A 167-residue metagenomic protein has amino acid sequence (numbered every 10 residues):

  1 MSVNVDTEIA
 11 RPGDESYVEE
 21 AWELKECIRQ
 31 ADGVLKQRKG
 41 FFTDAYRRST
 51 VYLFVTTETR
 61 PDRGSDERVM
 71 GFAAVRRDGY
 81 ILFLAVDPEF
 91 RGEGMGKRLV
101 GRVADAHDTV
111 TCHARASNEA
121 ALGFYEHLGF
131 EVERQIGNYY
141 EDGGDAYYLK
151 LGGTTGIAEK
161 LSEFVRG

Functional and structural regions predicted by a protein language model:
R11-R91, K97-R102, T155, L161-G167: Acetyl-CoA-dependent GNAT
Y80, A85, T111-H113, Y148: Conserved beta-strand segments that form the floor/walls of ligand-binding pockets within enzyme and binding domains
D87, R91, S117, E141: Glycine-/small-residue-rich active-site loops that bind phosphorylated ligands and cofactors
E93, K97, G144-G153: Accessory recognition modules or surfaces
G96, V100, N118-A121, N138-G143: Short glycine/proline-centered loop/turn elements that form peptide/ligand docking sites
D105-N118: Conserved GNAT acetyl-CoA-binding A-motif
H113-R115, E131-Y148, K160-L161, R166: Conserved catalytic-core motifs of GNAT/GCN5-like acyltransferases
F124-Y125, F130: Conserved active-site tyrosine of GNAT-family acetyltransferases
